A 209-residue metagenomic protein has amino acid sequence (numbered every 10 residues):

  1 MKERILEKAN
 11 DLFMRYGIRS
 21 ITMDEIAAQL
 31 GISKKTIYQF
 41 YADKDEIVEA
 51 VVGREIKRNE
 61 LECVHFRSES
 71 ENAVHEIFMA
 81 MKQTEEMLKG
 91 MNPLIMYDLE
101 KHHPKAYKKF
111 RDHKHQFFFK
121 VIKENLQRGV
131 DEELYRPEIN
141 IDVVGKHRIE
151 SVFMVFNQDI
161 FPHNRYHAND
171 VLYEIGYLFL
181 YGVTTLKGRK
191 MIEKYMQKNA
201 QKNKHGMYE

Functional and structural regions predicted by a protein language model:
R4, K8, L12-E46, A50: Helix-turn-helix
A50, V64-L94, G145: Hydrophobic alpha-helical connector segments
V52-E60: Short, basic, alpha-helical segments at the C-terminal edge of helix-turn-helix-like DNA-binding modules
H75-M79, V143-H147, D170, E174 (+1 more regions): Amphipathic alpha-helical interaction segments
E85-K108, K123-E124, I192, M196: Amphipathic alpha-helical segments used for helix-helix packing
F118-K146, S151, Q158-H163: Hydrophobic alpha-helical bundle segments that form small-molecule/ligand-binding pockets
K120, E124-R128, E132, R165-E209: C-terminal peripheral helix-coil segments that are non-catalytic and often amphipathic
